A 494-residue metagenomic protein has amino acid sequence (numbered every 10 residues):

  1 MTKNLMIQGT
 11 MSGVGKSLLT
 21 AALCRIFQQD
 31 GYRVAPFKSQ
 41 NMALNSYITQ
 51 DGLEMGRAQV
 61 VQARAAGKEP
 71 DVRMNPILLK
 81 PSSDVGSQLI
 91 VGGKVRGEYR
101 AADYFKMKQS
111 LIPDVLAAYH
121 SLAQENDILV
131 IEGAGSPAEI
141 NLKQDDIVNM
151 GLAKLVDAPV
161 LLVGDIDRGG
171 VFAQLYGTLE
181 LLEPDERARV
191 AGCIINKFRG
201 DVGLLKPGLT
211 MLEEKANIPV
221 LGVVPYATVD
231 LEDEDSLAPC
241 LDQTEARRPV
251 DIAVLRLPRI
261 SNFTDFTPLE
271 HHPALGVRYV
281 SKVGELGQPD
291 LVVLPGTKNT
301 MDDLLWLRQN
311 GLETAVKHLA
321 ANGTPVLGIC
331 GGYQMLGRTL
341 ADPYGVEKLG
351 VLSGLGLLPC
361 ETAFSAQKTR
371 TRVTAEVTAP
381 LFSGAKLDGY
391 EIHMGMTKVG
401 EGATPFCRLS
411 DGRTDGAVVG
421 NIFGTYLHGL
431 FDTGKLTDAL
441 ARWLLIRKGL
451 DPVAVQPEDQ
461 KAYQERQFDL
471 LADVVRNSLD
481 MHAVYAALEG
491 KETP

Functional and structural regions predicted by a protein language model:
M1-H318, P325, D342, A366-Q367 (+1 more regions): Flexible phosphate-sensing "switch/lid" loops adjacent to ATP/NTP-binding sites across phosphate-transfer
A188-V190, R338, L352: Core-facing hydrophobic residues within beta-strands of well-ordered domains
C330-G331: Catalytic nucleophile serine of serine hydrolases, specifically the conserved "nucleophile elbow" pentapeptide
Q334: Glycine-rich SAM-binding Motif I of class I
G337, A341-G345: Extracellular/periplasmic helix-exit of transmembrane alpha-helices
E347, L352-T371, V377: Conserved P-loop NTPase catalytic core
